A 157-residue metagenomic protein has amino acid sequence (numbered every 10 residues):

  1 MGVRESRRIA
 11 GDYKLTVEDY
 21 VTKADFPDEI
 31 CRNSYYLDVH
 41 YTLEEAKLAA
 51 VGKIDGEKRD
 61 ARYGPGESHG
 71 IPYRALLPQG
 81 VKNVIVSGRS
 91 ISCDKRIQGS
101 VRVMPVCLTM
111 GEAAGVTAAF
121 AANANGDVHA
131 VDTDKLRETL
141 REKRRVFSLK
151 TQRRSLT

Functional and structural regions predicted by a protein language model:
M1-T157: Flavin (FAD/FMN)-binding glycine-rich loop and adjacent Rossmann-like elements that form
